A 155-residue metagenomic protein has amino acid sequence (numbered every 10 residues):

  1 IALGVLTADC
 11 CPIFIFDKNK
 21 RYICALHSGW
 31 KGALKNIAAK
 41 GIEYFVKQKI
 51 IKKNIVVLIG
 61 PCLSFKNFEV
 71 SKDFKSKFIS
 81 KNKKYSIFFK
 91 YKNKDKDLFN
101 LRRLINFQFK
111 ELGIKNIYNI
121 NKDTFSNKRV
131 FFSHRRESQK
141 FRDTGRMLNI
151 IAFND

Functional and structural regions predicted by a protein language model:
I1-D155: Active-site microenvironment for binding and transforming phosphate-containing groups
